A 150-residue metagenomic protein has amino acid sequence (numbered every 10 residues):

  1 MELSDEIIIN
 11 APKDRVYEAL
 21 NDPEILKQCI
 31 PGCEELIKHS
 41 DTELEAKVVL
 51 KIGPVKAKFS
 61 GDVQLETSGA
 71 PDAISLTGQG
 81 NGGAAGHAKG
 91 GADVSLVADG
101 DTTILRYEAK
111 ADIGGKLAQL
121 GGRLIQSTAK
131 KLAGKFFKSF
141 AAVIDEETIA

Functional and structural regions predicted by a protein language model:
M1-E43, K47-V49, E146, A150: Hydrophobic ligand-binding cavity/cleft-lining segments
E2-E6, E43-E45, K58-S60, A73 (+2 more regions): Intrinsic-disorder/low-complexity, polar/charged segments enriched in Ser/Thr/Lys/Arg/Asp/Glu/Gln
D5, E34, G61-T67, G90-A98: Hydrophobic/aromatic beta-strand elements that line small-molecule binding cavities or substrate pockets in beta-rich
P12, D41, A70-P71, D99-T102: Short strand-connecting beta-turns/loops that link adjacent beta-strands
C33-L36, D62, G114-L117: A short, glycine- and basic residue-enriched loop/turn that sits immediately adjacent to a domain's principal
I37-G80: Glycine-rich portal/gate segments that line the openings of hydrophobic small-molecule binding cavities
G80-S127: Beta-strand/loop substructures that line and gate deep hydrophobic ligand-binding cavities in soluble
G114-A150: A conserved amphipathic terminal alpha-helix motif
